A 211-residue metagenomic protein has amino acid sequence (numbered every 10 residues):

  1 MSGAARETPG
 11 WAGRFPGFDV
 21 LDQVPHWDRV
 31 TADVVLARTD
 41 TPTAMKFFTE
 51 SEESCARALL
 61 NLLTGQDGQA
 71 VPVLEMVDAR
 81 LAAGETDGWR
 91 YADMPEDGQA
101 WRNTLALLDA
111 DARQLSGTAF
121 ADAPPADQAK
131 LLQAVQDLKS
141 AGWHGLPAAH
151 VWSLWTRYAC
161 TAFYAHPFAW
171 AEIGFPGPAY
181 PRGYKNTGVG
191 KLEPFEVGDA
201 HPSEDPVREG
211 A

Functional and structural regions predicted by a protein language model:
M1-R38, A165-A211: Extended, aromatic/histidine-rich regions of cofactor-dependent oxidoreductases associated with respiratory
V24-M45, E52-A148: Flexible, low-complexity segments enriched for small/polar residues
Q99-A100, L154-R157, G198-D199: Short alpha-helical linear motifs
A129-G183: An amphipathic alpha-helical core segment
